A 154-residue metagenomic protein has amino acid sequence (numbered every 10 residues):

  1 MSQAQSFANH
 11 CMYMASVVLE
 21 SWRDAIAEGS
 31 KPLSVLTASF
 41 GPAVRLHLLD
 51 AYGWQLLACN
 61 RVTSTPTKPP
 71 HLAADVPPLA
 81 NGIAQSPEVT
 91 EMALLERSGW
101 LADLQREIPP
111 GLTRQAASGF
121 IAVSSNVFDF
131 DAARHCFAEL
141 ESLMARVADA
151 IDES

Functional and structural regions predicted by a protein language model:
M1-F7, Q55-A58, P87-W100: Short charge-dense sequence patches
M1-S39: Charged alpha-helical initiation segments
Q3-F7, P32-H47, S124-C136: Non-transmembrane, amphipathic alpha-helical segments
M12, S16-L19, L48, Y52 (+2 more regions): Hydrophobic faces of stable alpha-helices that mediate helix-helix packing
V18-S21, A25, W54, R61 (+2 more regions): Amphipathic, soluble alpha-helical interaction motifs
D24-P32, L57-D75: Short acidic alpha-helical/loop segments enriched in Asp/Glu that coordinate divalent cations
A38, A73-S154: Acidic, Ser/Thr/Gly/Pro-rich intrinsically disordered interaction regions
F40-N60: Short, hydrophobic, well-ordered secondary-structure elements
